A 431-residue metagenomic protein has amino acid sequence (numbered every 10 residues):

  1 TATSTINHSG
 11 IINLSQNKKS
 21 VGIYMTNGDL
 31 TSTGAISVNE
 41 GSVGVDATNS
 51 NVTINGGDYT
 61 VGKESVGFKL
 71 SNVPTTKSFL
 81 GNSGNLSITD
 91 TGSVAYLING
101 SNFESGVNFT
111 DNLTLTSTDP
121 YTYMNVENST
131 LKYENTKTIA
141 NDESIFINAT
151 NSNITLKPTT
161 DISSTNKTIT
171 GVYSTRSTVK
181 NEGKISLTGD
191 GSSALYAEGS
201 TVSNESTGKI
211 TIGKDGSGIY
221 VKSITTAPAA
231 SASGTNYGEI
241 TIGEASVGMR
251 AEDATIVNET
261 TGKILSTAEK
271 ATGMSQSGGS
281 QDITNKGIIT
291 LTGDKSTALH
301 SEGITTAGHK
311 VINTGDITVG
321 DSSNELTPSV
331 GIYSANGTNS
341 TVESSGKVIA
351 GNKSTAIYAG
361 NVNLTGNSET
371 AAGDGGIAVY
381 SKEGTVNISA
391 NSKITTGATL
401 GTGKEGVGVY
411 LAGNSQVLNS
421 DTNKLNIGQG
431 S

Functional and structural regions predicted by a protein language model:
T1-S42, D46-E64, K69-S93, L97-G189 (+3 more regions): Surface-exposed loop/turn motifs in large extracellular/passenger domains
